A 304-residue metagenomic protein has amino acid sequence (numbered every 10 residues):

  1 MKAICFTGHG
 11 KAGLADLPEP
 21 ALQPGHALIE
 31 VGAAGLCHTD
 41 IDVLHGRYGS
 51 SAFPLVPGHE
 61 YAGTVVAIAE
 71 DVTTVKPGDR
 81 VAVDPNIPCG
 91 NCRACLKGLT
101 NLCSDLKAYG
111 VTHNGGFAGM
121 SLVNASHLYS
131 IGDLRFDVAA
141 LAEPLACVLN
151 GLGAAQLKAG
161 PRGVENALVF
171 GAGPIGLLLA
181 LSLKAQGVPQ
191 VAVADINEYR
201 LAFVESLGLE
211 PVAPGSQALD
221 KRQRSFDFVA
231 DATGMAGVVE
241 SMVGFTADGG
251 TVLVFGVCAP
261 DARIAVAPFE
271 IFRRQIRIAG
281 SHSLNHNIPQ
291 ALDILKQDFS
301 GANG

Functional and structural regions predicted by a protein language model:
I4-A21, H38-A67, A82, T100-N114: N-terminal glycine-rich cofactor-binding segment
P20-A34, R47-R93, H127, G132-L134: Glycine-rich beta-strand-centered segment in the early N-terminal region that forms part of a ligand/cofactor-binding
C89-F170: NAD(P)H dinucleotide-binding glycine-rich loop of Rossmann-like/cofactor-binding domains, especially the beta1-alpha1
R135-S216: Mid-domain Rossmann-like dinucleotide-binding core that forms the NAD(H)/NADP(H) cofactor-binding site
K158-G163, A202-I276: Glycine-rich cofactor phosphate-binding loops and adjacent beta1-alpha1 units of small-molecule cofactor enzyme domains
A194, F255, S281: The conserved SAM/SAH-binding core of class I Rossmann-like methyltransferase domains, concentrating on the hydrophobic
P260-G304: C-terminal substrate-binding/catalytic core of Rossmann-like NAD(P)-dependent dehydrogenases/reductases
